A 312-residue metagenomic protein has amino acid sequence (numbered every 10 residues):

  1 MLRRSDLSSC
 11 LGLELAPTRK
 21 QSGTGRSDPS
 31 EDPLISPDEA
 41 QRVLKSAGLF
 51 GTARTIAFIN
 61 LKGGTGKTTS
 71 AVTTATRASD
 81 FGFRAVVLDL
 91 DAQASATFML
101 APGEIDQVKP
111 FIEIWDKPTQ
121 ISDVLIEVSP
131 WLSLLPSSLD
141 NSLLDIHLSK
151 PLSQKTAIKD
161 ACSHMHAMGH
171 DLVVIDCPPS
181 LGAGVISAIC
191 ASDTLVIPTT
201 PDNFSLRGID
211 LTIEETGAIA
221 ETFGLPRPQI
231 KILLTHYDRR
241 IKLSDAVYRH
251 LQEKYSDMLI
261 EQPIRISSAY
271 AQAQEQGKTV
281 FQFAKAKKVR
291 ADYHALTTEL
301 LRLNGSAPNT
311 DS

Functional and structural regions predicted by a protein language model:
M1-T18: Polyanion-binding surface elements
E14, R26, S30, T222-S312: C-terminal lobe/tail of nucleotide-utilizing enzymes
S22-F50: Short helix-start
T52-A94, F98-M99, L135: Walker A/P-loop phosphate-binding motif and the immediately C-terminal alpha-helix
F81, A167-E261, S268: Conserved catalytic-core segment of NTP-binding enzymes
G82-V87, Q93-P136, M258-E261: Phosphate-binding loop that captures ATP/GTP phosphates
P102-Q107, E215, K278-T279: Short, hinge-like loop/turn segments at secondary-structure boundaries
I121-S122, I126, S133-G184: Cytosolic-facing regulatory segments adjacent to core modules
